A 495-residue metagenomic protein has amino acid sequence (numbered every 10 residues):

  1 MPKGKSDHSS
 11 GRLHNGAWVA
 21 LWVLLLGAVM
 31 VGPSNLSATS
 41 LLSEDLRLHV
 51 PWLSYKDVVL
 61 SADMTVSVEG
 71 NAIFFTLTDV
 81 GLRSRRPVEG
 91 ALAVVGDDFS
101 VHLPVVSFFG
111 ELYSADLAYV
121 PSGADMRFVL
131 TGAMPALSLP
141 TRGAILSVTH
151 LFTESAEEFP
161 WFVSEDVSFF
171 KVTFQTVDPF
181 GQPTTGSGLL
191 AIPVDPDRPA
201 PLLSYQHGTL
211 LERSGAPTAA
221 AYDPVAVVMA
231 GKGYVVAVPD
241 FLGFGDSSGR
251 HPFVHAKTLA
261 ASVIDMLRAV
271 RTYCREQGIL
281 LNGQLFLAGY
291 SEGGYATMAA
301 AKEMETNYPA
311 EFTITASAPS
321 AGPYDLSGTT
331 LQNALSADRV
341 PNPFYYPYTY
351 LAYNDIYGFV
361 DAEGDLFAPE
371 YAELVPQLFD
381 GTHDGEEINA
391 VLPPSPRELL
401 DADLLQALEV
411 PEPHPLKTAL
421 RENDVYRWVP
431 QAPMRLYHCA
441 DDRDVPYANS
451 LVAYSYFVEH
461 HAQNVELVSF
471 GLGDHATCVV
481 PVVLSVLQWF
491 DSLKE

Functional and structural regions predicted by a protein language model:
F128-D197: Catalytic-loop region of hydrolases
F180, V194-V228: Short, surface-exposed "cap/lid" segments of acyl-processing enzymes
V254-C274: Alpha/beta-hydrolase active-site loop
A269-E276, G283-S336: Primarily recognizes the serine-hydrolase "nucleophile elbow" in alpha/beta-hydrolase and SGNH/GDSL folds
A300, A432, P446-Y456: Short alpha-helix in the alpha/beta-hydrolase fold that links the catalytic acid
S320-R427: Accessory cap/linker subdomain of secreted extracellular hydrolases
L436-H438, D442: Short beta-strand/loop motif that positions the catalytic acidic residue of the alpha/beta-hydrolase fold
D444, L451-V452, H460-E495: C-terminal catalytic histidine-bearing segment of alpha/beta-hydrolase fold enzymes
